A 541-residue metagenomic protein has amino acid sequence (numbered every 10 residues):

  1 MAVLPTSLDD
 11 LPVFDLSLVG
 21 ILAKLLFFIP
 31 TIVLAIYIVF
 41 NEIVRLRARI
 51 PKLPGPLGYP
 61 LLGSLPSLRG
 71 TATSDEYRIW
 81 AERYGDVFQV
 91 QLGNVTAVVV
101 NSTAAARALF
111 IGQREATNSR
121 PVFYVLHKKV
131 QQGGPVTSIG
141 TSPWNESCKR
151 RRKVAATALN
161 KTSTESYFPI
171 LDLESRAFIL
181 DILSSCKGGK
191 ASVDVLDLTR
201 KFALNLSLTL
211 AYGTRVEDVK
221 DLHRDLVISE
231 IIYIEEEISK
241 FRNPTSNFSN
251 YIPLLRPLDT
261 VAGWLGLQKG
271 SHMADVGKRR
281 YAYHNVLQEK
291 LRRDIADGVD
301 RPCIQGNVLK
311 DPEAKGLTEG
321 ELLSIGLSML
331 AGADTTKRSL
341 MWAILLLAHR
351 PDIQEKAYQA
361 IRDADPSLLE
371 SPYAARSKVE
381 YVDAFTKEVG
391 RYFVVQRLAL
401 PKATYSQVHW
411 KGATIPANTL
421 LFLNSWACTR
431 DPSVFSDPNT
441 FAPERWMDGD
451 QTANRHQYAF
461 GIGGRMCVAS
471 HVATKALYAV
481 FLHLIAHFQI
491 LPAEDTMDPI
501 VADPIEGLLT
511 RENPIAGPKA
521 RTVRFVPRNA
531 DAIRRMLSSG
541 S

Functional and structural regions predicted by a protein language model:
A2-Q132, E146, R150, D172-A177 (+5 more regions): N-terminal membrane-proximal hinge/A-helix region immediately C-terminal to the signal-anchor transmembrane segment
V3-L34, Q91-V98, T164-L173, S184-T209 (+8 more regions): Cytochrome P450
L4, L57-D75, Y124-Y212, I228-K290 (+4 more regions): Cytochrome P450 catalytic-domain helical core, especially the substrate-recognition surface and oxygen-activation
L65-G85, P351, S367-K411, P432: Conserved cytochrome P450 K-helix E-x-x-R motif and the immediately C-terminal K′/meander segment
A203, S207, V276-L287, D311-R362 (+5 more regions): Central I-helix of cytochrome P450 enzymes
E217, P351-I353, S470-A516, A532: Cytochrome P450 heme-binding "Cys pocket" and the immediately downstream C-terminal segment
G326-L327, A331, K411, M447-F481 (+1 more regions): Cytochrome P450 heme-thiolate "Cys pocket" and heme-binding signature region
L423-D450, G540: Conserved cytochrome P450 K-helix/beta-meander segment immediately N-terminal to the heme-binding cysteine loop
